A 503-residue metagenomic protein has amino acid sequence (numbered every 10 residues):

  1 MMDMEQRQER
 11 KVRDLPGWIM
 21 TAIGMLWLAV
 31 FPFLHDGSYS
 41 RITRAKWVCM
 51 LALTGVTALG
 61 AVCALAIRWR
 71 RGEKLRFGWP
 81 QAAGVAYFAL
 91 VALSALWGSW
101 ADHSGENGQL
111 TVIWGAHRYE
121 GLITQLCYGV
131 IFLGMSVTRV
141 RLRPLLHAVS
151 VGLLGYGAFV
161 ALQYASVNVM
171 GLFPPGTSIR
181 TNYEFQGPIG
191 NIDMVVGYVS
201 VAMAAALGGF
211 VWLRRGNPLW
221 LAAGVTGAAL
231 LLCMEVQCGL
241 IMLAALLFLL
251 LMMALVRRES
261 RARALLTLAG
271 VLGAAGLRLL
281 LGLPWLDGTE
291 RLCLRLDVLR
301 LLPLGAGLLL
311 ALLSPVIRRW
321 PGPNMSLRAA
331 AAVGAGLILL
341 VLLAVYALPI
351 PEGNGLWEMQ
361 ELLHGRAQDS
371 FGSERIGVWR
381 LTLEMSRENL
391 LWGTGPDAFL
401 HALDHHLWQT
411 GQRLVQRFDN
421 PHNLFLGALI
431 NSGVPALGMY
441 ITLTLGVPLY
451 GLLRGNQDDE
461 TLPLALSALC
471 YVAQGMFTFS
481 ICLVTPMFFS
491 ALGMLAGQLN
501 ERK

Functional and structural regions predicted by a protein language model:
D3-E5, K11-L34, A52-A64, V85-A95 (+7 more regions): Alpha-helical transmembrane segments of multi-pass inner-membrane proteins
F33-W47, W69-R70: Short, hydrophobic transmembrane alpha-helix segments
G37-I42, S99-S104, A161-F173, A347-W357 (+1 more regions): Helix-to-loop transition at the C-terminal end of transmembrane segments
S38-R41, H103-I113, P284-L292: Membrane-interface helix termini and inter-helical loops of multi-pass transporters
R41-M50, L75-F77, A116-H117, L292-L299: Interfacial loop-to-helix junctions that mark the boundaries of transmembrane helices in multi-pass membrane
V62-L75, A92-L110: Transmembrane alpha-helix boundary signature
D102-N107, N168-T181, G355-Q360, H406-Q416: Peri-membrane helix termini and adjoining interfacial loops of integral membrane proteins
N191, E358, H364, D369 (+3 more regions): TM-adjacent membrane-interface loops and short helices in multi-pass inner/ER membrane proteins
